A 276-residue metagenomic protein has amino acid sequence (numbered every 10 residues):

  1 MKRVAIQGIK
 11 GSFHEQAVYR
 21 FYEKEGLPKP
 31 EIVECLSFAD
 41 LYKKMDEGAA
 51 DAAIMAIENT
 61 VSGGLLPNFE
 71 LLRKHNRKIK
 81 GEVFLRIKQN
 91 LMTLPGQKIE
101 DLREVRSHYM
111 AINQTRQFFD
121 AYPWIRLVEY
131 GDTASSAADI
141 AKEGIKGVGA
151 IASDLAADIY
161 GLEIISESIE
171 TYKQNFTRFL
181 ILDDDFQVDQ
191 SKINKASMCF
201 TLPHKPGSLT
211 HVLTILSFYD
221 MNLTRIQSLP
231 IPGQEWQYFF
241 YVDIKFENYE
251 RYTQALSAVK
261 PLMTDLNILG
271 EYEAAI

Functional and structural regions predicted by a protein language model:
M1-I276: Domain-level signature for soluble enzymes in the chorismate/prephenate branch of the shikimate pathway
